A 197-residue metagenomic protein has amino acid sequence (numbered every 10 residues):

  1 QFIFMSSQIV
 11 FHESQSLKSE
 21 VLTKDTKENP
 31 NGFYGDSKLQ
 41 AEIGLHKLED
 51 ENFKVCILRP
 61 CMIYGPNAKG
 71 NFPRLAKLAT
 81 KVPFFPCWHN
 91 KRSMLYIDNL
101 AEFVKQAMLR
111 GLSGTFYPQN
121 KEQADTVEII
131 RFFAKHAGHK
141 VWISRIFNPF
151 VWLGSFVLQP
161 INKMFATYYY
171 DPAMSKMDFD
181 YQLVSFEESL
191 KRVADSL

Functional and structural regions predicted by a protein language model:
Q1-F33, C56: Conserved Rossmann-fold NAD(P)-dependent oxidoreductase catalytic core, especially the SDR/UDP-sugar
I3-F4, C56-M62, S93, Y117: Structural signature of the Rossmann-like NAD(P)-dependent dehydrogenase/reductase core
V10, I63-G65, L100: Conserved sequence/active-site signature of Rossmann-fold short-chain dehydrogenase/reductase
E20-T23, P30-L39, M62-G65, S93-L95 (+1 more regions): Short-chain dehydrogenase/reductase
N29-C56: Active-site Tyr-X1-5-Lys
C56-R74: Flexible, glycine-rich beta-alpha linker
K77-L95, N99: A conserved pocket-lining segment of Rossmann-fold NAD(P)-dependent short-chain dehydrogenase/reductase
F103-P160, V184-L197: Mid/C-terminal beta-alpha module of Rossmann-like enzyme folds, strongest in SDR-family dehydrogenases/epimerases
